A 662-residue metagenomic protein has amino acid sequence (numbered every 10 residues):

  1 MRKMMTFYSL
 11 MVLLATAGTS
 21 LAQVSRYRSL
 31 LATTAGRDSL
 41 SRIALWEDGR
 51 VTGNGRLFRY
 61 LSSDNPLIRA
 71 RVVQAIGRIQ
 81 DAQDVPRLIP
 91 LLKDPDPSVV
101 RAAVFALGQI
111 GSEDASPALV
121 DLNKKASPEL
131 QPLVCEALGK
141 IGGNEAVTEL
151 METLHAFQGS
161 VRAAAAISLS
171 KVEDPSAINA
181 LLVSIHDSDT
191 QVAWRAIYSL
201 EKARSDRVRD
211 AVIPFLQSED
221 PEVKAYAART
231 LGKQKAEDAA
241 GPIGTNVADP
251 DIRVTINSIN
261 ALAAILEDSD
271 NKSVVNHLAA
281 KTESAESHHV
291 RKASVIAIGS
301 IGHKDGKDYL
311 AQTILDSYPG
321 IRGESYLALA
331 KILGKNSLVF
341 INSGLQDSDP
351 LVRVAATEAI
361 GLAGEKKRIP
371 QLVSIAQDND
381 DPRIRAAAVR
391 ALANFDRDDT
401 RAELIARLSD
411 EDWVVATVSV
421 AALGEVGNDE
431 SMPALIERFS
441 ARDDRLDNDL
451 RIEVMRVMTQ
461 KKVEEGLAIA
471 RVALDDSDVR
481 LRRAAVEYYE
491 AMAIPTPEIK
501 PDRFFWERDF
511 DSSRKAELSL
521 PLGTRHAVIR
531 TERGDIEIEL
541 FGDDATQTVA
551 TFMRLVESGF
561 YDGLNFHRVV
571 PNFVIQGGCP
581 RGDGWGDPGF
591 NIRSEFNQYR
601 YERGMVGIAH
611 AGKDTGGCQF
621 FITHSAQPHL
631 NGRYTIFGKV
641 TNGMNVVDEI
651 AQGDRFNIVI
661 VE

Functional and structural regions predicted by a protein language model:
M1-F7: Positively charged n-region of N-terminal signal peptides that target proteins for export
S20-A22: Boundary at the C-terminal end of the N-terminal hydrophobic targeting segment
S29-V51, R59, L67-D81, R87-P90 (+24 more regions): Structural detector for internal amphipathic alpha-helices that build alpha-solenoid repeat scaffolds
R59, N65, H526-R530: Mature N-terminal segment immediately following signal peptide/propeptide cleavage in secreted/periplasmic
D64-N65, P95-P97, A126-S127, F157-Q158 (+10 more regions): Short inter-helical turns and helix N-cap capping residues of alpha-solenoid HEAT/ARM repeat scaffolds
V274-V275, L351, F505-R508: HEAT/HEAT-like alpha-solenoid repeats
A406, V414, E425, M432-E662: Cyclophilin-like peptidyl-prolyl cis-trans isomerases
